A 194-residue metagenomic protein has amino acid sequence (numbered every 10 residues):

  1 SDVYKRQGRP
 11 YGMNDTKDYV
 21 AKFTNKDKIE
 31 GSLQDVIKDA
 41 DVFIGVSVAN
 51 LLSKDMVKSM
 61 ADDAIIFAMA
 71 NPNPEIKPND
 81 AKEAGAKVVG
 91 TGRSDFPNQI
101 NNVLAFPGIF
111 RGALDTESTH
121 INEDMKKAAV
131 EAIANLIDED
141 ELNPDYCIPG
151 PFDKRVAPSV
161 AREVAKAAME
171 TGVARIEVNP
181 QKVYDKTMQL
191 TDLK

Functional and structural regions predicted by a protein language model:
D2-Y4: Short, small-residue-biased leader/transition segments that mark boundaries at the very start of proteins
G8, N50-D55, P74-I76, Q99-I100: Short glycine/serine/threonine-rich phosphate/pyrophosphate-binding segments that cradle anionic phosphate groups
G8-K28, V130, E141, M169 (+1 more regions): A cross-family phosphate/adenosyl-ligand binding-site feature
P10-S59: A structured beta-alpha segment of the ubiquitous adenosine-cofactor-binding alpha/beta core
V57-D63, K82-A84: Short, conserved loop/helix-junction motifs that constitute active-site signature segments in enzyme catalytic cores
A68-V178: Adenosine-phosphate binding glycine-rich loop
A165, Q181-K194: Short, amphipathic C-terminal "tail helix"
